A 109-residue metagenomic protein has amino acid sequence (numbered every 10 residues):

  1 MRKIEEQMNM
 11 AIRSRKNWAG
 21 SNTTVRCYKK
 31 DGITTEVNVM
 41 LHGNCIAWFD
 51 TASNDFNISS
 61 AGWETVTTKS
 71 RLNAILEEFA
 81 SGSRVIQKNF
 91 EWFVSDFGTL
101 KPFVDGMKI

Functional and structural regions predicted by a protein language model:
M1-I109: Terminal leader/tail segments of proteins
